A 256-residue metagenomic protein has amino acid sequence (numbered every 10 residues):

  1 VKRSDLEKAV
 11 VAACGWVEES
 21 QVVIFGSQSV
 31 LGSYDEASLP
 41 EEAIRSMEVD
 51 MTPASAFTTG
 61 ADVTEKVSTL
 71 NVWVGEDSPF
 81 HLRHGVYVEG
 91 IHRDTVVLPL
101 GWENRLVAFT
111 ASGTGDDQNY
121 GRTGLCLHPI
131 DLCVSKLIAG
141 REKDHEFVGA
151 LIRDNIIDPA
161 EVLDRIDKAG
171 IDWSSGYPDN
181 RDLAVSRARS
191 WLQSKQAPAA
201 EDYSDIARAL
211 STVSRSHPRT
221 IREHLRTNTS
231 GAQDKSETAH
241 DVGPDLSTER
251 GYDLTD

Functional and structural regions predicted by a protein language model:
V1-T212, G251: Compositionally biased terminal segments of proteins
A200-T255: Gram-negative host-targeted secretion-system effectors, predominantly Type III and Type IV, recognized via long
